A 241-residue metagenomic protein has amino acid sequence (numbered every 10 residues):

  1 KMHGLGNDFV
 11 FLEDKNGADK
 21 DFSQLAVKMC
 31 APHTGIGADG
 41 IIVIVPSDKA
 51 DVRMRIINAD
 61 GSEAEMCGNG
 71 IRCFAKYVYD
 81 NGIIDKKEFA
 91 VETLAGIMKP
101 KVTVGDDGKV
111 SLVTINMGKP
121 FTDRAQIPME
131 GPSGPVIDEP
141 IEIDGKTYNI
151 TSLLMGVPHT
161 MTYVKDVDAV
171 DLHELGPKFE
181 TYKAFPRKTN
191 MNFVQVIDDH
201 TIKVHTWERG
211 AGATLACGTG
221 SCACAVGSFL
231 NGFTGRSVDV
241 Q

Functional and structural regions predicted by a protein language model:
K1-K109, T160-Q241: A glycine-rich beta-to-alpha transition motif near the start of alpha/beta enzyme domains, typified by
I83, T93-V164, D168: ATP-dependent small-molecule kinase catalytic core of the GHMP/sugar-kinase superfamily and closely related
